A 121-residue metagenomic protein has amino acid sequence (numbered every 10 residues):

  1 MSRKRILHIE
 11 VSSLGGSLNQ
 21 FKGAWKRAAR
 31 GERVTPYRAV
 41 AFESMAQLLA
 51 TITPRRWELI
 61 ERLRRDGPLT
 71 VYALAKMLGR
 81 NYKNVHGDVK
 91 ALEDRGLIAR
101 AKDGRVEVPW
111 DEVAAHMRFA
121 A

Functional and structural regions predicted by a protein language model:
G31-E58: Short alpha-helical segments that sit at the start of domains
A46-T53, T70, K102-A121: Short, cationic-aromatic polyanion-contact patches
P54-P68: Short amphipathic alpha-helical interface segments
A73-L78: A short acidic, leucine-rich amphipathic alpha-helix
V89-K90: Short, hydrophobic-biased segments on the C-terminal half of alpha helices that form "recognition helices"
D94-D103: A short, conserved structural fragment
